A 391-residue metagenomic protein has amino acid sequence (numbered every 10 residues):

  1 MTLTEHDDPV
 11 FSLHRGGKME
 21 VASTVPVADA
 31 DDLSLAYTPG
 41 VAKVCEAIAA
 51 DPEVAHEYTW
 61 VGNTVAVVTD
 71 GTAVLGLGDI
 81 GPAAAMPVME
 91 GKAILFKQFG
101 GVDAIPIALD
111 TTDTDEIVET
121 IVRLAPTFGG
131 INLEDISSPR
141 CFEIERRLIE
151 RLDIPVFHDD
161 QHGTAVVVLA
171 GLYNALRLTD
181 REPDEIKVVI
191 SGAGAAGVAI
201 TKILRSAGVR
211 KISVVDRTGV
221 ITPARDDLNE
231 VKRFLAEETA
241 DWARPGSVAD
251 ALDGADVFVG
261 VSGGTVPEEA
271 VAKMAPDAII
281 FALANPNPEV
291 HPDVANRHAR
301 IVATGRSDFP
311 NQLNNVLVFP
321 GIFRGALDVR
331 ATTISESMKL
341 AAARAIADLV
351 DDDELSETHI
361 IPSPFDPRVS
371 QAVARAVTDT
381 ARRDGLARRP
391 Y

Functional and structural regions predicted by a protein language model:
M1-V156, A374, T380, D384-R388: N-terminal ligand-binding/catalytic initiation module
L13, H56-V61, K97-Q98, R123-A125 (+8 more regions): Solvent-exposed alpha-helices and their adjacent loops that cap or buttress functional pockets in soluble metabolic
D70-T72, I80, L109-D110, D135-S138 (+5 more regions): Short, ordered loop/turn segments at secondary-structure junctions
L75, I80-K97, L152, H158 (+2 more regions): Glycine-rich phosphate/diphosphate-binding loop of Rossmann-like nucleotide-binding domains
P106, N132-D135, V156-D159, I190 (+5 more regions): General beta-strand structural signal in soluble alpha/beta enzymes
D159-D160, R181, A282-Y391: Adenosine-phosphate binding glycine-rich loop
R233-I301, R306-D308: Rossmann-like adenosine-cofactor binding region
